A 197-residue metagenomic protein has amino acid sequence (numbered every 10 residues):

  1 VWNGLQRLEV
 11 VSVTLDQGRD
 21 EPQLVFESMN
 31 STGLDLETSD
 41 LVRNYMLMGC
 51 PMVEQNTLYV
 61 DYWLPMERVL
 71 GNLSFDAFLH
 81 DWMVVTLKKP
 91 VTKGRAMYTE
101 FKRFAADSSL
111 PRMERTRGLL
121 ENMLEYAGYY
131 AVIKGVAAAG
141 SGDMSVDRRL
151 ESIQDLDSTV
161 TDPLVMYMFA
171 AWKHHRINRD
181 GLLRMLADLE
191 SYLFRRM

Functional and structural regions predicted by a protein language model:
V1-M197: Polyanionic (Asp/Glu-rich) segments that form extended negatively charged tracts
